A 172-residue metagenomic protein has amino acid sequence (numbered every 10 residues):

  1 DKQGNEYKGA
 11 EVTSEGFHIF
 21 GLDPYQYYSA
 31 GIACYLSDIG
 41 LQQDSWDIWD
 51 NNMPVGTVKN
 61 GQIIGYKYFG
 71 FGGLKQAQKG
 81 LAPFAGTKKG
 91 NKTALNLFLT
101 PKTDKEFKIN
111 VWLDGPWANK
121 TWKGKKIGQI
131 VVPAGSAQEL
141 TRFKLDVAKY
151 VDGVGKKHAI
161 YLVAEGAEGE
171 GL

Functional and structural regions predicted by a protein language model:
D1-L172: Extracytoplasmic
